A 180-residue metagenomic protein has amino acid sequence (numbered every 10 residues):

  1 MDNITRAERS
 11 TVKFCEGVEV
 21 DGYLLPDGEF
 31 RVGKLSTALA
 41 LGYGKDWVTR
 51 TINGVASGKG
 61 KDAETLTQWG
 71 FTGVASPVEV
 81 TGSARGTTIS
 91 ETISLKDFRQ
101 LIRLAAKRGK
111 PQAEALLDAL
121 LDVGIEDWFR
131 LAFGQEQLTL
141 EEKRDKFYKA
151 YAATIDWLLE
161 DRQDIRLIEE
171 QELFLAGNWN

Functional and structural regions predicted by a protein language model:
M1-T49, G54-N180: Positively charged, aromatic-accented nucleic-acid-binding surfaces
